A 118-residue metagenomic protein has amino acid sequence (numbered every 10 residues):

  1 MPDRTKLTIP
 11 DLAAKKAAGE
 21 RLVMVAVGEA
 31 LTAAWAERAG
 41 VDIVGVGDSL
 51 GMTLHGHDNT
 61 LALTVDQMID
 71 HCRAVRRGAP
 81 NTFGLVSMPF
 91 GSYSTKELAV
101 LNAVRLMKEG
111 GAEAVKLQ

Functional and structural regions predicted by a protein language model:
P2-Q118: Alpha/beta enzyme core
